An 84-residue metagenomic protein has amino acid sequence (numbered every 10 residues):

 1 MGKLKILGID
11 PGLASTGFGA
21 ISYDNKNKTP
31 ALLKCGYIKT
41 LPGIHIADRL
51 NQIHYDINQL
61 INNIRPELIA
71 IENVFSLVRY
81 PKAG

Functional and structural regions predicted by a protein language model:
M1-G84: Phosphate- and other anionic-substrate recognition elements at nucleic-acid/protein interfaces
